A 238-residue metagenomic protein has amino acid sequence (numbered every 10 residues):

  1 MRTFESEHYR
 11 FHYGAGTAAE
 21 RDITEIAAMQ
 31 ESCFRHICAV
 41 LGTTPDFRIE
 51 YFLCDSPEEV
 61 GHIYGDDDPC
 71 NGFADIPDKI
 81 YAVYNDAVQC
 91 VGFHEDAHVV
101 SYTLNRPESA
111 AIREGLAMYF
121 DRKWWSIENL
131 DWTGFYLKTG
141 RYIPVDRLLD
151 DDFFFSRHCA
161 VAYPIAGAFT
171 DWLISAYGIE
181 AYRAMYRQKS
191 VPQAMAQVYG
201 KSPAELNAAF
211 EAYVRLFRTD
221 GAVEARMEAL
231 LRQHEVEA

Functional and structural regions predicted by a protein language model:
M1-R2, V236-A238: Short, solvent-exposed mixed-charge patches
M1-S109, V191-V198: Juxtacatalytic substrate-recognition/specificity segment
V60, G65-F73, I80-A87, T103-E237: Acidic/His/Gly-enriched intrinsically disordered linker/tail segments that often contain short helix/coil "MoRF-like"
